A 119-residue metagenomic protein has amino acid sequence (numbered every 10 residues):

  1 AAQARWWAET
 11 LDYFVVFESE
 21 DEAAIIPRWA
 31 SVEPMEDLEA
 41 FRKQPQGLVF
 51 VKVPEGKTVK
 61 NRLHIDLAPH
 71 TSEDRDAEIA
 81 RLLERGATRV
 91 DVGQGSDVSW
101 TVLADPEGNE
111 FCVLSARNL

Functional and structural regions predicted by a protein language model:
A1-A2, K57-E107: Vicinal oxygen chelate
A1-P45, V92, D97: Core segments of cupin and vicinal oxygen chelate
W7, E107-F111: Short, glycine-anchored, charge-dense loop/turn motifs used at functional sites
E22, G47, R62, E110: A residue-level signal for beta-strand positions that form part of recognition/binding surfaces within mature
P27, K52, S115: Pocket-edge structural micro-motifs
V32, P45, V51-V53, R81-L83: Macromolecular interaction modules
Q46-V51, V102, F111-C112: Conserved beta-strand in the GNAT
V113-L119: Short beta->alpha transition motifs characteristic of CBS
